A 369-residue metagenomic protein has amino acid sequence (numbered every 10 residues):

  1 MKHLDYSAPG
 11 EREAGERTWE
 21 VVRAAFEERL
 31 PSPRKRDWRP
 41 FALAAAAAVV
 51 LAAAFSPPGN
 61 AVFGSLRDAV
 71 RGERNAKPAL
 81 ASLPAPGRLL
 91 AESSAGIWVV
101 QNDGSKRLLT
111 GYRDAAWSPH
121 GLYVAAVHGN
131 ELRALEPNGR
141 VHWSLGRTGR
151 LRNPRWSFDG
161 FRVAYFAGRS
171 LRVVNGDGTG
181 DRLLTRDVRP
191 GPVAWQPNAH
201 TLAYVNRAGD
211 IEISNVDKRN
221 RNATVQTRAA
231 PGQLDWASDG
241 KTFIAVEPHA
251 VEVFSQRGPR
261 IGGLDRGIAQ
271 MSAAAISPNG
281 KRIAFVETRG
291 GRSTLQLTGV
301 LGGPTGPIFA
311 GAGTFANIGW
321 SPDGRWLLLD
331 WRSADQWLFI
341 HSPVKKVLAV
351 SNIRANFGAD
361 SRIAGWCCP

Functional and structural regions predicted by a protein language model:
H3-D5, E13-W19, E27-L30, R36-A45 (+1 more regions): Sequence signature of WD/YWTD-type beta-propeller architectures
V22: Hydrophobic "lid"/C-terminal helical patch of Rossmann-like NAD(P)-dependent dehydrogenase/epimerase domains
